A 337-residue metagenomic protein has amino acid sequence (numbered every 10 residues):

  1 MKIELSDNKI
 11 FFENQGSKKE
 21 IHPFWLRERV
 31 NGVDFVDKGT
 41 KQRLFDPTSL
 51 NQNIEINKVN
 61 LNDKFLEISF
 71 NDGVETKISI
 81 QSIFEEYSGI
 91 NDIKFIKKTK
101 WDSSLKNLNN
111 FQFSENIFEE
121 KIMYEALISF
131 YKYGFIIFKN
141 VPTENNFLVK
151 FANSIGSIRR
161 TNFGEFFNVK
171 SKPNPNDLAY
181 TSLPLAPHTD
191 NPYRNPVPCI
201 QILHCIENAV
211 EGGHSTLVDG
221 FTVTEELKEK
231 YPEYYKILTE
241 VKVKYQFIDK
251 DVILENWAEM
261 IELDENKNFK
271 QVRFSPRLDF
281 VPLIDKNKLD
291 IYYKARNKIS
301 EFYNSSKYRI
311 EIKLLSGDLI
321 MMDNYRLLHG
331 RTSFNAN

Functional and structural regions predicted by a protein language model:
M1-E119: Motif-centric detector for short Cys/His coordination patterns
G39-K41, I93-F135, N140-V141, N145-N337: Active-site environment of non-heme Fe oxygenases that use a 2-His-1-carboxylate facial triad
